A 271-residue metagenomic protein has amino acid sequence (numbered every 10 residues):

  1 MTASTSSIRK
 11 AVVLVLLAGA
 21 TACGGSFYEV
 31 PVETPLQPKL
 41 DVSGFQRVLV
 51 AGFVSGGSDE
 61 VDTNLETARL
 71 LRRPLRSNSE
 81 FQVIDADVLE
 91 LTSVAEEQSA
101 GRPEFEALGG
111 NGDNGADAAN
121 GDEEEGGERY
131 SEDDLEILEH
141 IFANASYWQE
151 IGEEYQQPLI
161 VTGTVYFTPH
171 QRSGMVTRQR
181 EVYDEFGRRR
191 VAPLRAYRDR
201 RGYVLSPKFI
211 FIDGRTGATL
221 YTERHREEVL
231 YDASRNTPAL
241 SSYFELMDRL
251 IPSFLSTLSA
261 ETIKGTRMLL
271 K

Functional and structural regions predicted by a protein language model:
M1-C23: Sec-dependent bacterial lipoprotein signal peptides
S6-S7, E33-P35, A145-Y147: Short alpha-helical segments and helix-capping/turn motifs at coil-helix boundaries
S7-K10, L40-F45, N120-G121: Short hydrophobic/aromatic-rich motifs at helix boundaries and adjacent loops
V12-V15, L40-V42, L75, Y197: A generic structural signal for short, solvent-exposed coil/turn residues that cap or connect secondary-structure
L17-A20, S43, A68: Low-complexity, intrinsically disordered/propeptide-like segments
C23-Q46, I151-Y155, F167-K271: C-terminal/domain-edge helix-coil "capping" segments
R47-P169, G214, A218, T222 (+1 more regions): N-terminal segment of the mature soluble domain
